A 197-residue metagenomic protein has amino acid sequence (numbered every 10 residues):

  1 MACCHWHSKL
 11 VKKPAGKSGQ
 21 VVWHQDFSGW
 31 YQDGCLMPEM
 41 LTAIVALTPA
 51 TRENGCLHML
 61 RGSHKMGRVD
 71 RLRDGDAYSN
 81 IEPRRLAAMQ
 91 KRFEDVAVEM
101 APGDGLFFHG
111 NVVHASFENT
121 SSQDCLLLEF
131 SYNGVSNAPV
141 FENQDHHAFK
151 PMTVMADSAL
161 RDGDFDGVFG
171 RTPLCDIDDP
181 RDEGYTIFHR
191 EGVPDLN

Functional and structural regions predicted by a protein language model:
M1-L57: Conserved double-stranded beta-helix
K12-K13, L60-G67, C125, S131-N137: Short edge-strand/loop segments of extracellular domains
S18, C56-L57, V69-L72, P139-Q144: Short aromatic-enriched loop/helix-cap "lid" or pocket-rim segments at secondary-structure transitions that line
V22, T42-A46, D95-A97, G105-F107 (+1 more regions): Conserved hydrophobic/aromatic beta-strand scaffold that supports enzyme active sites
Q25-D26, N80-R92, D124, E142-P151: Short, surface-exposed loop/helix-turn segments at secondary-structure junctions that function as lids/hinges flanking
F27-W30, I44-V45, R92-E94, V112-A115: Glycine-rich, charged/polar anion/phosphate-binding loops that engage phosphate groups from diverse ligands
A50-V113: Double-stranded beta-helix
G105, N111-N197: Non-heme Fe(II)/2-oxoglutarate
